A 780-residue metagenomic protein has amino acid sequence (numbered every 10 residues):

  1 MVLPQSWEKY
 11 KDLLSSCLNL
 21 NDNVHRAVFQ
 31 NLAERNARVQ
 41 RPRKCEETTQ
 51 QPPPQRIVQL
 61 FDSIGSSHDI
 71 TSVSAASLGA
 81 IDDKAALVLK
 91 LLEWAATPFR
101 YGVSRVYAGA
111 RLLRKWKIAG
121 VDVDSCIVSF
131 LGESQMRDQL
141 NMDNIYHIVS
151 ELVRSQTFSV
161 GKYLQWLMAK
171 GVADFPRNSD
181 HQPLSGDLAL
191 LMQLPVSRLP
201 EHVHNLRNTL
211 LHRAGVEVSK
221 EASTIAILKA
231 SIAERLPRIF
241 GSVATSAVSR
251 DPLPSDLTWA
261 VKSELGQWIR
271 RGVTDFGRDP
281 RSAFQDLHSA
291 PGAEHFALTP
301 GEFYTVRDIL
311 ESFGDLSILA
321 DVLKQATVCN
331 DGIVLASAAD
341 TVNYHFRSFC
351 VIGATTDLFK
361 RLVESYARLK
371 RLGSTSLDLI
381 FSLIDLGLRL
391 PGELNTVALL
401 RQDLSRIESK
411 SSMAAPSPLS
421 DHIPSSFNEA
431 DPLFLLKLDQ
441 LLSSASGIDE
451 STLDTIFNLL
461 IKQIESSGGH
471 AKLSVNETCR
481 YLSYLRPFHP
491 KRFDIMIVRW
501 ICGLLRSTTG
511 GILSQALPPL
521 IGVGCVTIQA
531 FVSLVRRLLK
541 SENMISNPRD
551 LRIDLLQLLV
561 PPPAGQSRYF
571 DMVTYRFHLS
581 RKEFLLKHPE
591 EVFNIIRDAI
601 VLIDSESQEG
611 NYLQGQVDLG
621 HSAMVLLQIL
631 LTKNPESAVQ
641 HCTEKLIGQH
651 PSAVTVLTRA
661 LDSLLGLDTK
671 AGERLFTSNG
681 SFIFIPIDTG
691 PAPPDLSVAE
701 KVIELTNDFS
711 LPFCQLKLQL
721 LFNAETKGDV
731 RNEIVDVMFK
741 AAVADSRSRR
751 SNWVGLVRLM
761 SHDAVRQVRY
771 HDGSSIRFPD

Functional and structural regions predicted by a protein language model:
M1-D780: Long, low-complexity, intrinsically disordered regions
